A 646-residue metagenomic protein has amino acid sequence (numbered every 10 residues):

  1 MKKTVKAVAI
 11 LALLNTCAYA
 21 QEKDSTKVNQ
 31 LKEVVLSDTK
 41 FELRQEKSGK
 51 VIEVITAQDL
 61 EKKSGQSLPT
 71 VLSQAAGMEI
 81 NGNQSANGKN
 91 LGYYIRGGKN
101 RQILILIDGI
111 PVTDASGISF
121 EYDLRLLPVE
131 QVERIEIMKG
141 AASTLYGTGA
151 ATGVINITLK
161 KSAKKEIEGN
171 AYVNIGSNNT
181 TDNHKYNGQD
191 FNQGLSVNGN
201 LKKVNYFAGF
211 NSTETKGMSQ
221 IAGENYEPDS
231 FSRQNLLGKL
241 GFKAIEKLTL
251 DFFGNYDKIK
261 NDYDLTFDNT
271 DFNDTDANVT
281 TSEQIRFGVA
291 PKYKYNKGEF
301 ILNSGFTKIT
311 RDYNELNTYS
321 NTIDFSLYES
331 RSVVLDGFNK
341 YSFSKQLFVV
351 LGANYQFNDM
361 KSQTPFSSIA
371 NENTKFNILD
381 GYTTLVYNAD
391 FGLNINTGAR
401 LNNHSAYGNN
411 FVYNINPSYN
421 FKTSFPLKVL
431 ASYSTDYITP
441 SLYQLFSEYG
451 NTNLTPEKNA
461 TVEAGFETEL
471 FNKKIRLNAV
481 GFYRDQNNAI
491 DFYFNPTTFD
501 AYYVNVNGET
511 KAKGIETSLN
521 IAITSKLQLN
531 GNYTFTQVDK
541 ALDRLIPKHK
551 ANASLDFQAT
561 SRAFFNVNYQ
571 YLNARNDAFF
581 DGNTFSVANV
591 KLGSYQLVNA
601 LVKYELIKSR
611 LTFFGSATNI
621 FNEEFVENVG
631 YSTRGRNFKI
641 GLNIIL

Functional and structural regions predicted by a protein language model:
Q21-E61, N100: Short, acidic, small-residue-rich periplasmic hinge/interaction motif at the N-terminus of Gram-negative outer-membrane
E33, L68-V71, L91-Y94, L106 (+4 more regions): N-terminal periplasmic accessory domains that precede and gate Gram-negative outer-membrane beta-barrel machines
P69-P111: Extracytoplasmic beta-strand/coil segments of soluble accessory domains associated with Gram-negative outer-membrane
P111-K139: Short acidic/polar hinge/loop motifs at secondary-structure boundaries that mediate gating or recognition
Y172, N388-I395, Y483-D485, N505-F580 (+2 more regions): Gram-negative outer-membrane beta-barrel transporters
Y186-K260, E283-Y295, F343-V349: Transmembrane beta-barrel wall of Gram-negative outer-membrane proteins
I245, S344-V350, N354, N358 (+4 more regions): Structural signature of Gram-negative outer-membrane beta-barrels, strongest in the C-terminal barrel of TonB-dependent
N269-A290, Y328, S424-K428, S432-N487 (+3 more regions): Outer-membrane beta-barrel signature, preferentially recognizing the C-terminal barrel domain of Gram-negative
